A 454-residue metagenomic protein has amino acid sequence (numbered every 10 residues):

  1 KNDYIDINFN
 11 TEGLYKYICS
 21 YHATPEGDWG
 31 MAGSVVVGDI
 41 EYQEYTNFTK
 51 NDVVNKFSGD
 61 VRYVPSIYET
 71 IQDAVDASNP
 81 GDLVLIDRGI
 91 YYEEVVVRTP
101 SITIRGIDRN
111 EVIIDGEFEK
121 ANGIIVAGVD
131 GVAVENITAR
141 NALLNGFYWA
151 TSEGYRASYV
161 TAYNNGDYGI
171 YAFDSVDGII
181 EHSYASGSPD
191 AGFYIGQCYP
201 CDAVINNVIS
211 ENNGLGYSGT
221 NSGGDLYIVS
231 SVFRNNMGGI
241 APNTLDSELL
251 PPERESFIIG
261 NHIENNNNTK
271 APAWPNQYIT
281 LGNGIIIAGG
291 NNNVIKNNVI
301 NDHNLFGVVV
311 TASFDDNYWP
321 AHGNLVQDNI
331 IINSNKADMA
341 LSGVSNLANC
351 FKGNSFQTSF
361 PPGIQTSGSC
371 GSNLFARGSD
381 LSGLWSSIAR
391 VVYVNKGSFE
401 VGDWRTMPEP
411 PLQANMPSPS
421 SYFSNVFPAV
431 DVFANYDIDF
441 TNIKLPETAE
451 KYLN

Functional and structural regions predicted by a protein language model:
N2-F48: Extracellular/periplasmic metallocenter environments
D52-Y92: Acidic Gly/Asp/Thr-rich repetitive segments characteristic of extracellular carbohydrate-active and adhesion proteins
S66-E69, R88, S101-L143: Right-handed parallel beta-helix/beta-spiral solenoid domain characteristic of secreted/periplasmic
I71-S78, Y91-T99, I104, I114-D115 (+4 more regions): Short, T/G/N/S-enriched strand-turn elements that build extracellular solenoid repeat scaffolds
Y91-V97, D115-G123, L143-W149, G166-F173 (+9 more regions): Short glycine/acidic-rich loop motifs that flank beta-strands on beta-rich extracellular proteins
R105-E111, D130-N141, E153-Y168, V176-A191 (+6 more regions): Right-handed parallel beta-helix
W319, S334-N454: Acidic, glycine- and Ser/Thr-rich low-complexity intrinsically disordered tracts in extracellular/secreted proteins
